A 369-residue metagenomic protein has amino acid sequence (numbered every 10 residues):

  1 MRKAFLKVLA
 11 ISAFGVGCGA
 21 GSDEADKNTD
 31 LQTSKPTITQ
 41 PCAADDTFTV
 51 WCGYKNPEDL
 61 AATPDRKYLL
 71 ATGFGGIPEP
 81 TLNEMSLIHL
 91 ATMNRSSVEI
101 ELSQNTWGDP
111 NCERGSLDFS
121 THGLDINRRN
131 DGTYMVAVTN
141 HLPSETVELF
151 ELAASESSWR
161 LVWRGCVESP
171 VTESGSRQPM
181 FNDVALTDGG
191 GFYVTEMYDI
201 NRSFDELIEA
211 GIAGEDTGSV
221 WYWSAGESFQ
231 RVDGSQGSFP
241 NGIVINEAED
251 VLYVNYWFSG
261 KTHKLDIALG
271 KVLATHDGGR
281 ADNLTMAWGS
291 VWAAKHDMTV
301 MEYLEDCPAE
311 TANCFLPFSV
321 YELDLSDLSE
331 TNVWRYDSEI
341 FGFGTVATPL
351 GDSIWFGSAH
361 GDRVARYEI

Functional and structural regions predicted by a protein language model:
T37-N56, E330-T331, R335: A short helix->beta-strand "capping" segment at the edge of beta-propeller domains
T49-N83: Beta-strand-rich domains and repeat architectures in extracellular enzymes and scaffolds, especially beta-propellers
V50-G53, E99-L102, E113-S116, R164-S176 (+3 more regions): Surface loop/turn motifs at the tips and blade-to-blade linkers of beta-strand repeat domains
T63-D65, N127-G132, L186-G189, E247-A248 (+2 more regions): Residue-level detector of Asp-centered blade-edge/turn motifs that repeat once per structural unit in beta-propeller
A71-L82, V138-T139, V194-E215, A294-F315: Short, conserved, GDST-rich strand-edge loop motifs in beta-rich repeat architectures
E84-R128, N283: Blade-loop segments of beta-propeller domains
P110-H122, Y134-T187, T195, D199-R202: Asp-box/WD-like beta-propeller blade repeats and closely related beta-sheet repeat scaffolds
G278-N332: Loop/turn-rich, solvent-exposed surfaces of beta-rich toroidal or solenoidal domains
